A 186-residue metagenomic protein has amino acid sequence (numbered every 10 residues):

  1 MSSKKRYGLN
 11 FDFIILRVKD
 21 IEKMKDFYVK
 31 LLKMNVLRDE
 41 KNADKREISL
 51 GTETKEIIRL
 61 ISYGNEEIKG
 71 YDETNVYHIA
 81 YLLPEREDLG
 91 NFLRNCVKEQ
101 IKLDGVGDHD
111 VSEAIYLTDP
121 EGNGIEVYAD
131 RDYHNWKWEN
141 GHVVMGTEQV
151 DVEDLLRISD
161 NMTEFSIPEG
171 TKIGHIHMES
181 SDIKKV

Functional and structural regions predicted by a protein language model:
S2-K5, L93-P168: Vicinal oxygen chelate
R6, I15-I57, M178-V186: Core segments of cupin and vicinal oxygen chelate
R6-G8, G70-T74, S166-G170: Short, flexible turn/loop "capping" segments at secondary-structure junctions
L9, V18-E22, D26, A80-G124 (+2 more regions): Vicinal oxygen chelate
F11-F13, N75-H78: Eukaryotic phosphotyrosine signaling hubs
N35-E73, G124-R131: Conserved short beta-strand elements that form part of the metal-binding/catalytic scaffold of enzyme active sites
K45, S112, I173: Short coil/loop residues immediately preceding or within conserved phosphate-binding loops of NTP-utilizing enzyme
L156-V186: Flexible, substrate/cofactor-facing loop regions flanked by secondary structure within enzyme catalytic domains
